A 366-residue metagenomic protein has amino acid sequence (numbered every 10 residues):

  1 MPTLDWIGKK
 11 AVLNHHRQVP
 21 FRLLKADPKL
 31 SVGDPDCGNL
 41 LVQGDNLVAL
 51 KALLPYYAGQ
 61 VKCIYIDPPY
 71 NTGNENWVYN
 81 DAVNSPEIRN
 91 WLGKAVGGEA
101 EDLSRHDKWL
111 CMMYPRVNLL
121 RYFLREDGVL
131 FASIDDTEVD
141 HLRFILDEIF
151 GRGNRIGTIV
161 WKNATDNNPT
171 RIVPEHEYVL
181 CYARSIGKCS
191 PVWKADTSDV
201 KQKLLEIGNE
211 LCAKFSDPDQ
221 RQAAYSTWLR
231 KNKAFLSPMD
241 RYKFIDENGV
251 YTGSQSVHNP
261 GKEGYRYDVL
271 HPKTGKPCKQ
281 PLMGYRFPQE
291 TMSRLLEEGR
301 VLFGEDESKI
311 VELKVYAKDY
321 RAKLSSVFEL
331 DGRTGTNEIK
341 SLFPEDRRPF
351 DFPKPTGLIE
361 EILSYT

Functional and structural regions predicted by a protein language model:
M1-T366: Class I S-adenosyl-L-methionine
